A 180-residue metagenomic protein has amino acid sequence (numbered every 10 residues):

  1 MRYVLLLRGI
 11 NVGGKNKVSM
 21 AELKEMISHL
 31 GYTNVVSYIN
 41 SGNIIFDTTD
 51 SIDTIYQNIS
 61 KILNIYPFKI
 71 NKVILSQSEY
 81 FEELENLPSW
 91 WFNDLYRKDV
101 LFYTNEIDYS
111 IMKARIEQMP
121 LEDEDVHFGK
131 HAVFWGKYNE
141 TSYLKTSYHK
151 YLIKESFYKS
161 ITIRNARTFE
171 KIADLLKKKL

Functional and structural regions predicted by a protein language model:
Y3-S41, I45-L180: Surface-exposed, charge/polar-rich loops and edge strands
